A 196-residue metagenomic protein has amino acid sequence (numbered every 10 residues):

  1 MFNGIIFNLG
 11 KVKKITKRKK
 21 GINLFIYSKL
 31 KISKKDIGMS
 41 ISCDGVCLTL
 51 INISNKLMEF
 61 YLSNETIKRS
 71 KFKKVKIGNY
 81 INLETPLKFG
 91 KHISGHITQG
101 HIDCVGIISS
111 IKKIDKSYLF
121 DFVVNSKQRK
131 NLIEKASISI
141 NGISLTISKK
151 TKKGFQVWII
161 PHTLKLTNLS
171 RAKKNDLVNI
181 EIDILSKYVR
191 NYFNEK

Functional and structural regions predicted by a protein language model:
M1-K196: Conserved loop->alpha-helix
